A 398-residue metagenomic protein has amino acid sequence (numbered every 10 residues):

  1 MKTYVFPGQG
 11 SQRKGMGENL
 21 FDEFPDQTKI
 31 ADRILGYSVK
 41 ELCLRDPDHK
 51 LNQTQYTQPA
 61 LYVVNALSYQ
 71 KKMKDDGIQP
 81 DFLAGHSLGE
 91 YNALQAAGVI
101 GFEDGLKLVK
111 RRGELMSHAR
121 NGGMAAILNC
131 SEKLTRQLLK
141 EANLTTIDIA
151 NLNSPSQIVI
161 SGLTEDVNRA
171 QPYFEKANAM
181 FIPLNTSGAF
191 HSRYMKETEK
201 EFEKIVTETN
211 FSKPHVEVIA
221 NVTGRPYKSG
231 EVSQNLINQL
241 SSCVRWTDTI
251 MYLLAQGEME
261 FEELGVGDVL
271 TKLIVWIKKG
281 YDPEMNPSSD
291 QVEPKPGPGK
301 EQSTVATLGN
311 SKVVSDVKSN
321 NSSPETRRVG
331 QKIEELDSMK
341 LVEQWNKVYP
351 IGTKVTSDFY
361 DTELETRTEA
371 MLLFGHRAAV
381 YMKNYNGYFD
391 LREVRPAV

Functional and structural regions predicted by a protein language model:
M1-Q137, E260-D282: FabD-like malonyl-/acyl-CoA
Q9-S11, L35-Y37, K74, A97-S241: Alpha/beta catalytic cores of group-transfer enzymes, especially the acyltransferase/condensing modules of polyketide
L61, L236-S242, E334: Short, flexible loop segments at the rims of nucleotide/cofactor-binding pockets, characterized by
V64-Y69, M73-L83, L240-V314: Flexible, low-complexity segments
A125-I127, G352-D358: A short beta-strand micro-motif
N320-K354: Mixed-charge, Lys/Arg-rich low-complexity intrinsically disordered regions
T356-R395: Basic/aromatic-rich interaction segments and small domains that mediate binding to polyanionic partners
